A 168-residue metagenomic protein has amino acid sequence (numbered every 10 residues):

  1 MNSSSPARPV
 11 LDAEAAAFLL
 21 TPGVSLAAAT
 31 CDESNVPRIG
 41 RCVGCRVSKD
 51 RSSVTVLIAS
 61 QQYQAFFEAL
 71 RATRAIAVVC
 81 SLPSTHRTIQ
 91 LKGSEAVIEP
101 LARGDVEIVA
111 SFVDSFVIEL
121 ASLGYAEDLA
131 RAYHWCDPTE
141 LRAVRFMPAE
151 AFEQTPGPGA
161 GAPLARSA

Functional and structural regions predicted by a protein language model:
N2-L26: Short, basic/aromatic recognition patches
A15-A17, F67, R131-C136: A generic local secondary-structure boundary/capping motif
T21-A59, I89-Q90: Short beta-strand segments
G23-S25, V54, T73-I76, L141-A143: Short, surface-exposed beta-edge/turn micro-motifs
T30-S34, C80-S84, E150: Short acidic, glycine-rich loop/turn motifs
G44-H86: A short mixed-secondary-structure module that forms the rim of ligand-binding clefts
R87-A168: Charged, gly/pro-rich active-site loop segments
